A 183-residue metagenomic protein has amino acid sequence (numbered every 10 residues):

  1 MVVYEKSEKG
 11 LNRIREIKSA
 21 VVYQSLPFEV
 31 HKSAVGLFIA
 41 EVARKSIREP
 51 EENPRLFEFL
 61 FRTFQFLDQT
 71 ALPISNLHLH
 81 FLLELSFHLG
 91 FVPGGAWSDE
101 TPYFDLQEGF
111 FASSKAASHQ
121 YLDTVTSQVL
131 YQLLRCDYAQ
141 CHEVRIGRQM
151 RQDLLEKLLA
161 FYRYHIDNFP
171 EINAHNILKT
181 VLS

Functional and structural regions predicted by a protein language model:
M1-S183: Non-catalytic alpha-helical scaffolds and adjoining flexible linkers that form interface surfaces for assembly
